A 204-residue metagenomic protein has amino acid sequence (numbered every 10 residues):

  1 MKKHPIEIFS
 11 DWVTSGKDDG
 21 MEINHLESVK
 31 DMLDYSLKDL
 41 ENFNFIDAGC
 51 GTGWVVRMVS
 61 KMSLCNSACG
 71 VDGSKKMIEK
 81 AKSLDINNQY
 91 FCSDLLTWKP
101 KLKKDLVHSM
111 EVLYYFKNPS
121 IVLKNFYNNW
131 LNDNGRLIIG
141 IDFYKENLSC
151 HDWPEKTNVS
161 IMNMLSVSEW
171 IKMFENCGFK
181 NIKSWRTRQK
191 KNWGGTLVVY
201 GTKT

Functional and structural regions predicted by a protein language model:
M1-K38, K145-E146: Conserved class I S-adenosyl-L-methionine
I46-A48, T52-T97: Class I SAM-dependent methyltransferase SAM/SAH-binding core
H108: A conserved beta-strand element that flanks and buttresses the S-adenosyl-L-methionine
S120-D133: A short glycine-rich, Lys/Arg-flanked "PGG" loop and its adjoining helix->strand segment in the class I
N134-D142: Conserved beta-strand signature within the Rossmann-like core of class I S-adenosyl-L-methionine
D142-I161: Short, glycine-/aromatic-enriched active-site segment of Class I SAM-dependent methyltransferases
M162-C177: Short alpha-helix
F179-Q189: Conserved S-adenosyl-L-methionine
